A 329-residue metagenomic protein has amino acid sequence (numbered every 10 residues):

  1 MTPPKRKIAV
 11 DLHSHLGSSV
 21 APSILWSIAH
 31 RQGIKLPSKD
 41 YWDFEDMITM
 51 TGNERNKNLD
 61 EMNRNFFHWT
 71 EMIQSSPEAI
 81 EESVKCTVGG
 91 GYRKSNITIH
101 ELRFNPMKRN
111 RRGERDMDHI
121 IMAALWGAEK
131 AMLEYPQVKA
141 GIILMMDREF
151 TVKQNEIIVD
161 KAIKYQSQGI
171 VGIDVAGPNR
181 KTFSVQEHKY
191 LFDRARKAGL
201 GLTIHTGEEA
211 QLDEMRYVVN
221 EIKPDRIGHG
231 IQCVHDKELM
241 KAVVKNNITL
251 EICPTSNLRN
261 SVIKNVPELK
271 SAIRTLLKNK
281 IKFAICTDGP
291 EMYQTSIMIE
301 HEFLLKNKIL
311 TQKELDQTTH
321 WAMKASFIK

Functional and structural regions predicted by a protein language model:
M1-L200, E208-R226, Q232-T249, P254-K329: Metal-cofactor-binding active-site regions of metalloenzymes
H205: Short HxH-centered metal-ligating active-site micro-motif
